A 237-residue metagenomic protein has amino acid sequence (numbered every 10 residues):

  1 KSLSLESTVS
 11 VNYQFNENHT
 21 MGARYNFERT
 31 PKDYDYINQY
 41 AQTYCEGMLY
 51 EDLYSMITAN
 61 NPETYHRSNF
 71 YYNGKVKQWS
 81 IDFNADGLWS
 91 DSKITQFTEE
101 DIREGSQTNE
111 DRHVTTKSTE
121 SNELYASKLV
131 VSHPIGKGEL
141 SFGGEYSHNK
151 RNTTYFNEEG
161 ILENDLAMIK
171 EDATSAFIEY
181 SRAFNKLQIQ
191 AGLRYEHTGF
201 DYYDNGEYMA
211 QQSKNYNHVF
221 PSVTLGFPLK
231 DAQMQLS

Functional and structural regions predicted by a protein language model:
K1, C45-Y50: Surface-exposed beta-strand-turn/loop segments characteristic of Gram-negative outer-membrane beta-barrels
E6-P31, M56-D204: Face-selective signature of the C-terminal outer-membrane beta-barrel domain
D172, K214-V219: Outer/extracellular conduits and scaffolds centered on Gram-negative outer-membrane beta-barrels
I178, V219-L225: Feature captures outer-membrane beta-barrel proteins of Gram-negative bacteria and organelles
G199-Y202, F227-S237: Surface-exposed extracellular loop regions of Gram-negative outer-membrane beta-barrel proteins, predominantly
N205-Q212: Short helix/strand-bridging catalytic loops that position acidic/His residues to coordinate divalent metals and engage
